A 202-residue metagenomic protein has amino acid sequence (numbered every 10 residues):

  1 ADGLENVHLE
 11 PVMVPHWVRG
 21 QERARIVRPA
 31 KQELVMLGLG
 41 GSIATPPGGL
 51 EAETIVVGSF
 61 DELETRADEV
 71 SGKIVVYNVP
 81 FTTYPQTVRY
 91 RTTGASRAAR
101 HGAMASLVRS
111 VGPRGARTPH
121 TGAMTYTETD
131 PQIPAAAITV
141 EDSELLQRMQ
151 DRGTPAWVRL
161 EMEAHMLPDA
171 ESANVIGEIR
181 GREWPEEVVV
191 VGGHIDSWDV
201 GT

Functional and structural regions predicted by a protein language model:
A1-I74, V79-T83: Noncatalytic luminal/extracellular "stalk/propeptide" segments of secretory-pathway proteins
A1-N6, T65-E69, K73-R89, A95 (+2 more regions): Catalytic-core environment of secreted peptidases
L4-V14, V108-V111, V158-E161: Surface-exposed patches in mature extracellular/periplasmic domains of secreted proteins
V18, P46-L50, A67-S71, A99-H101 (+4 more regions): Extracellular/periplasmic catalytic domains that process cell-envelope and extracellular macromolecules
A24-V27, A156-M162: Short conserved beta-strand and strand-loop elements enriched in small hydrophobics with frequent Asp/Gly
A52-E53, I133-P134, A173-V175: Small-molecule pocket liners
T92-A95, A99-A156, D169, G201-T202: Loop-rich non-cytosolic ectodomains and luminal regions
